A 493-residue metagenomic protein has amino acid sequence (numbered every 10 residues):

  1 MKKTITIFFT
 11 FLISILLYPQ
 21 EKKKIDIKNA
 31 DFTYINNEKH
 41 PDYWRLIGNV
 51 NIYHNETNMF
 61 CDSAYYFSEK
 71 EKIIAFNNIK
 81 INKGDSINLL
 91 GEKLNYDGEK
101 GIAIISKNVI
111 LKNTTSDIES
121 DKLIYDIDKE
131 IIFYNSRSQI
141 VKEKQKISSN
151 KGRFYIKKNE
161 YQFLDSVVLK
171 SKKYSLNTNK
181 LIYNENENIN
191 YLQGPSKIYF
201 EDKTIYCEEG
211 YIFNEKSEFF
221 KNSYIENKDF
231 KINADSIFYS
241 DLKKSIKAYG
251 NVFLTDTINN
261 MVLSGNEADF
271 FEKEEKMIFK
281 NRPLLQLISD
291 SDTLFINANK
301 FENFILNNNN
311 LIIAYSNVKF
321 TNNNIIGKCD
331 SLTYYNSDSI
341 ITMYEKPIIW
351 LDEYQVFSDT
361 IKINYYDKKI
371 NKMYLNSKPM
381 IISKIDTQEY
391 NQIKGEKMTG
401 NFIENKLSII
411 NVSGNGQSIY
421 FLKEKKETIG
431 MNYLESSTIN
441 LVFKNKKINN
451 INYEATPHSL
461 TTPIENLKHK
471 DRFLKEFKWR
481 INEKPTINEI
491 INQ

Functional and structural regions predicted by a protein language model:
M1-I25: Bacterial Sec-dependent N-terminal signal peptides
Q20-Q493: N-terminal amphipathic/hydrophobic interface segments
